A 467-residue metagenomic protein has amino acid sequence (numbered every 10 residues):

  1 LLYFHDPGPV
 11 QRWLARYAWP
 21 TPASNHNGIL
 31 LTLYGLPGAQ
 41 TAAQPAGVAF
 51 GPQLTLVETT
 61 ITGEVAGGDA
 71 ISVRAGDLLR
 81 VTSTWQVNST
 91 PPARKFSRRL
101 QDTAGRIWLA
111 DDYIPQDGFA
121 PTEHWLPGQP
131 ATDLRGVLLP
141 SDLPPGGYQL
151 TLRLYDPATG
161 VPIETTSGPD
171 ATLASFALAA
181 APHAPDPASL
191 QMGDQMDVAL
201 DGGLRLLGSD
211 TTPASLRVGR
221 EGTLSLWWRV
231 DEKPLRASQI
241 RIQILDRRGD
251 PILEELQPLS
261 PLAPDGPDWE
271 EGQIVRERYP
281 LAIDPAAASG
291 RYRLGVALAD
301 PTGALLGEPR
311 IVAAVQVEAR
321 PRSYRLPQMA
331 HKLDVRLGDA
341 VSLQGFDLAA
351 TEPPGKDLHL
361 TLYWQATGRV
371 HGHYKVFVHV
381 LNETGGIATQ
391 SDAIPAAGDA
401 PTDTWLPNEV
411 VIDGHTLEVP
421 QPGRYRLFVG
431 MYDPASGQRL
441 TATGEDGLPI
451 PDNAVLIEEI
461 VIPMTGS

Functional and structural regions predicted by a protein language model:
L1-S467: C-terminal luminal/periplasmic domains and tails of membrane-associated envelope-modifying transferases
